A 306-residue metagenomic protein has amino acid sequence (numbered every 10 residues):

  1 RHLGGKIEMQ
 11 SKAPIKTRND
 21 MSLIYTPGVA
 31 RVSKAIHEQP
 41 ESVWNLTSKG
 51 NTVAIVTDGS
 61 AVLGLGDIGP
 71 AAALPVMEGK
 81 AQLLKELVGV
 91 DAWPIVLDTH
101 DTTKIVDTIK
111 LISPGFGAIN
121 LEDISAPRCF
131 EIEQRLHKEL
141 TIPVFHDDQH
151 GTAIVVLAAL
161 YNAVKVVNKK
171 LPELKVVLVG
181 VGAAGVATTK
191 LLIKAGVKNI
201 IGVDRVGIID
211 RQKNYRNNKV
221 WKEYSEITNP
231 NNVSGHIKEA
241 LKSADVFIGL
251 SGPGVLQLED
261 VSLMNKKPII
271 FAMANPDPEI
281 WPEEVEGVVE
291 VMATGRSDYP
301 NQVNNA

Functional and structural regions predicted by a protein language model:
R1-I142: N-terminal ligand-binding/catalytic initiation module
D58-S60, I68, L97-D98, D123-A126 (+5 more regions): Short, ordered loop/turn segments at secondary-structure junctions
L63, P70-V88, L140, H146 (+1 more regions): Glycine-rich phosphate/diphosphate-binding loop of Rossmann-like nucleotide-binding domains
P94, N120-D123, V144-D147, G202 (+3 more regions): General beta-strand structural signal in soluble alpha/beta enzymes
S113, L171, A240-L241, V261-N265 (+1 more regions): A short, aliphatic-rich alpha-helical micro-motif
Q134, G254-A306: Rossmann-fold NAD(P)-binding glycine/threonine-rich loop
H150-N162, G295-A306: Short alpha-helices
